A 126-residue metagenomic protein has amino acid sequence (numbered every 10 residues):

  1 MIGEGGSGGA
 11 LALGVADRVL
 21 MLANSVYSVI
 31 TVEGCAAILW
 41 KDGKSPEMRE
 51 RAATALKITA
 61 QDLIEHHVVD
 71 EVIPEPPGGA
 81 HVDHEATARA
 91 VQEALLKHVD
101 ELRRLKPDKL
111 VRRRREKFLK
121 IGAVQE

Functional and structural regions predicted by a protein language model:
M1-Q92, L96, R104: Conserved catalytic cores of soluble enzyme domains, especially glycine-rich substrate-binding beta-alpha loops
E85-E126: Intrinsically disordered, low-complexity segments enriched in small/flexible residues
